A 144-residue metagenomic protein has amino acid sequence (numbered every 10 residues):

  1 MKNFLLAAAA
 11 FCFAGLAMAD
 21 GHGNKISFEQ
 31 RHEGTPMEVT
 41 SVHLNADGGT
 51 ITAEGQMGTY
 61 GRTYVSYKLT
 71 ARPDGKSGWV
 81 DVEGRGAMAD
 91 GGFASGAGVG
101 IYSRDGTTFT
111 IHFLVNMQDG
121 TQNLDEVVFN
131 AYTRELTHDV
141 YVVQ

Functional and structural regions predicted by a protein language model:
M1-F4, G91: Positively charged n-region of N-terminal signal peptides that target proteins for export
A14-L16: N-terminal signal peptide c-region/cleavage motif recognized by signal peptidases
A19-Q144: Beta-strand-enriched cores of mature, soluble protein domains
